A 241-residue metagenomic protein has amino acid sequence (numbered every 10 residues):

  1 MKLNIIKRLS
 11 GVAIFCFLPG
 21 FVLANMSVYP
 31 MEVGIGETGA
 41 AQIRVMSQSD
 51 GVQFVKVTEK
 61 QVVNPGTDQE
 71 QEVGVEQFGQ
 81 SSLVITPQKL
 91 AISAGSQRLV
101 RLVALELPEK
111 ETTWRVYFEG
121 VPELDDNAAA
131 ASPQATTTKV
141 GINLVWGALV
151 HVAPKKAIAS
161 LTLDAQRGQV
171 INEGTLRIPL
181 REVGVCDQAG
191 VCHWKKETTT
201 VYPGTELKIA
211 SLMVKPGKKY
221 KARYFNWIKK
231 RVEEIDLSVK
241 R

Functional and structural regions predicted by a protein language model:
M1-A13: Bacterial N-terminal signal peptides that target proteins for export
N25-S93, Q97-R241: Intrinsically disordered, low-complexity regulatory regions in eukaryotic proteins
